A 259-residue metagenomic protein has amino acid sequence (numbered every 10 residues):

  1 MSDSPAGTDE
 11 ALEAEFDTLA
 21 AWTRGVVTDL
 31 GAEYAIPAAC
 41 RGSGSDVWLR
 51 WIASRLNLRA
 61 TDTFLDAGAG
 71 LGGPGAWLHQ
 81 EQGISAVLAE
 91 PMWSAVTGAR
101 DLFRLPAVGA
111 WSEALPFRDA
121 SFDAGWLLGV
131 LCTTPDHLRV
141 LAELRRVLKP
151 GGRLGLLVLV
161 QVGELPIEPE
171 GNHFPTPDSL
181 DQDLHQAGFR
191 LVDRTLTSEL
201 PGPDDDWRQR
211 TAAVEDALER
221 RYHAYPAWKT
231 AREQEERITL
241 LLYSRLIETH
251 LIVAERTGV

Functional and structural regions predicted by a protein language model:
M1-E33: N-terminal, positively charged/glycine-rich alpha-helical extensions of SAM-dependent methyltransferases
G42-A60: Conserved alpha-helix/loop element of class I SAM-dependent methyltransferases that forms part of the SAM/SAH-binding
L65-A114: Class I SAM-dependent methyltransferase SAM/SAH-binding core
W126: A conserved beta-strand element that flanks and buttresses the S-adenosyl-L-methionine
L138-R153: A short glycine-rich, Lys/Arg-flanked "PGG" loop and its adjoining helix->strand segment in the class I
R153-S179: Conserved class I S-adenosyl-L-methionine
H173-G188, R194: Short alpha-helix
T195-V259: Conserved Class I S-adenosyl-L-methionine
